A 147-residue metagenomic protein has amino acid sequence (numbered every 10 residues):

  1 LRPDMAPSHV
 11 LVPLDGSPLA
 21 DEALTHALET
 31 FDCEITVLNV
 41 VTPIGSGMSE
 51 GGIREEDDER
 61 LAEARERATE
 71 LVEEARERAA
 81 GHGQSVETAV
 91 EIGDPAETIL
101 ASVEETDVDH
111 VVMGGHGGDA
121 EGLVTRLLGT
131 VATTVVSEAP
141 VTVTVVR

Functional and structural regions predicted by a protein language model:
D4-R54: Small/aliphatic-rich secondary-structure junction motif
S8, D109, P140: Conserved acidic residues
L14, N39-V40, H110, G114-H116 (+1 more regions): Short secondary-structure boundary segments
T30-F31, V131, E138-P140: Short, structured coil segments at secondary-structure junctions
T36-L38, E87-E91, T144: General small-molecule cofactor/ligand-binding pocket signal
E56-E70, E121: A short acidic, glycine-rich active-site loop that binds or catalyzes chemistry on phosphate/adenosine moieties
E77-V111: Structural beta-alpha unit
M113-T134: Glycine-rich, Arg-bearing micro-motifs that act as flexible, cationic patches
